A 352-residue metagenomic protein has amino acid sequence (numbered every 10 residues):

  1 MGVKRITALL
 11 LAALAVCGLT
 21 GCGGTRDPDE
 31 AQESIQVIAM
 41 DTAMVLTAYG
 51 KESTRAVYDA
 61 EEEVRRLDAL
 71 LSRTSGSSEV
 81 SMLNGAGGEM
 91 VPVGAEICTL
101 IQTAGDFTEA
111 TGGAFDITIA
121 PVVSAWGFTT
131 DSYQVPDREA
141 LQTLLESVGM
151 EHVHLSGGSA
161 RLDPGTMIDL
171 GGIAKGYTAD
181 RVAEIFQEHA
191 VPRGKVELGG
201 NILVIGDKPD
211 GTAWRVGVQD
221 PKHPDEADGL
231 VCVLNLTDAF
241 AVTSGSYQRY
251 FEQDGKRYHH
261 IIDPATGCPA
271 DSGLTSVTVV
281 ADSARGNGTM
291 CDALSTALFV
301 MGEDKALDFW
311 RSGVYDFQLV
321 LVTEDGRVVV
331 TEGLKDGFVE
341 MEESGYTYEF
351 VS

Functional and structural regions predicted by a protein language model:
G2-S352: Mature catalytic core of soluble alpha/beta enzymes
